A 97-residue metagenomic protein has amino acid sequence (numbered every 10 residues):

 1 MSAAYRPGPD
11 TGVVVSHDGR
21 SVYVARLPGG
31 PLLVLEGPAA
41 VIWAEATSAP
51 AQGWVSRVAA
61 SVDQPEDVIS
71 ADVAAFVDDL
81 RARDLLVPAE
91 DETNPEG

Functional and structural regions predicted by a protein language model:
M1-A40, A89, T93-P95: Acidic, low-complexity/disordered tracts enriched in E/D and polar residues
P31-G97: Long, charge-rich, low-complexity alpha-helical segments
